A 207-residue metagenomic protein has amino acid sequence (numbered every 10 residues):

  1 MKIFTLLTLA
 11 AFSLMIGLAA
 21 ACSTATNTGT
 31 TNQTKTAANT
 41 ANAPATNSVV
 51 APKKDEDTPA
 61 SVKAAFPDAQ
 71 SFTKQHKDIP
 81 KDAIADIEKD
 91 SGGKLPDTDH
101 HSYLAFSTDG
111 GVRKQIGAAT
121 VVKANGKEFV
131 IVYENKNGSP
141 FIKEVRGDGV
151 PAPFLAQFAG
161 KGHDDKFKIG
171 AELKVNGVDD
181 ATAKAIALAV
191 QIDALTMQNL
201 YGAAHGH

Functional and structural regions predicted by a protein language model:
K2-L9, G17-V130, N137-H207: Intrinsically disordered terminal and processing segments
